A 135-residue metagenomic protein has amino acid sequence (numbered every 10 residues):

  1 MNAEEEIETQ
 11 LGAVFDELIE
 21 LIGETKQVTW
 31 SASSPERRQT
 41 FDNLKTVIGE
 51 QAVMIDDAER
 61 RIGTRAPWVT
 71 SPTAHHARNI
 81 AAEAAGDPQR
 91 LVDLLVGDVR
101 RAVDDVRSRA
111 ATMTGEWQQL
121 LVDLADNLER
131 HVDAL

Functional and structural regions predicted by a protein language model:
M1-S33, Q89-T112: Alpha-helical bundle segments that constitute or directly flank the non-heme di-iron/ferroxidase center
D16, G23, T46, V53-M54 (+3 more regions): Solvent-exposed alpha-helix faces
E20, N43, V47-E50, D98-R101 (+1 more regions): A non-catalytic, amphipathic alpha-helix used as a structural packing/dimerization or gating element in enzyme scaffolds
T29, S33, D56-E59, G63 (+1 more regions): Long, hydrophobic, amphipathic alpha-helical segments used as structural scaffolds
E36-P72: Conserved alpha-helical segments that form or flank metal/cofactor-binding pockets of metalloenzymes
R38-T46, D93, Q118-D126: Short, charged, amphipathic alpha-helical segments
D57-R90, L94, R100-R101: Carboxylate-rich helix-loop segments that flank metal/cofactor sites and access channels in metalloenzymes
D98-L135: Preference for long, well-ordered alpha-helical segments
